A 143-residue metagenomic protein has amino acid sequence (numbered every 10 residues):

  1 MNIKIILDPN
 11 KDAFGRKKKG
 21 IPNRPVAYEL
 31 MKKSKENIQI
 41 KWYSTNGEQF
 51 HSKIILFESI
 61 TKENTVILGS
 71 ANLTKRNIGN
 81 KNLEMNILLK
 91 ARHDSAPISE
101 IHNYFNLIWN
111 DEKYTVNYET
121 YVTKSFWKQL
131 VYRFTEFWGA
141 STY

Functional and structural regions predicted by a protein language model:
M1-Y143: PLD/PLD-like phosphodiesterase catalytic module centered on the HKD motif
